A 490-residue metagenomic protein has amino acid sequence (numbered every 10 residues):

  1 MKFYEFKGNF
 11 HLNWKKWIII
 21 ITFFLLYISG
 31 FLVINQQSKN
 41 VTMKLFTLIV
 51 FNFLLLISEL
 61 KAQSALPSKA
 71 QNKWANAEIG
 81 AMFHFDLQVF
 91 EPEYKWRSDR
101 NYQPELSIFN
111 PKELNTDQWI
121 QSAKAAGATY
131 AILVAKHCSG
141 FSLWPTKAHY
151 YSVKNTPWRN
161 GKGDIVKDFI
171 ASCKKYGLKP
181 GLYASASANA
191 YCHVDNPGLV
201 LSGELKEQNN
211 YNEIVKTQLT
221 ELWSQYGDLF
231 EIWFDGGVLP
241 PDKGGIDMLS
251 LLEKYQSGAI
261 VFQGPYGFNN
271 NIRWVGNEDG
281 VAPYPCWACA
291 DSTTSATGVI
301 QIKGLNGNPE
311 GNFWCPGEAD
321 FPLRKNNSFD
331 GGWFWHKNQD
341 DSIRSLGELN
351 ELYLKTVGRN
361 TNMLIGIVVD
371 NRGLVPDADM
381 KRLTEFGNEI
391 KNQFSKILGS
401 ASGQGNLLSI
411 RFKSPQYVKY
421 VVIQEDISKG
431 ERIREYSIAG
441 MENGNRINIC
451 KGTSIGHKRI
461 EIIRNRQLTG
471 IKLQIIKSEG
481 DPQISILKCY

Functional and structural regions predicted by a protein language model:
M1-Q63: Bacterial Sec-dependent N-terminal signal peptides
Q63-N443, N448-I463, K472-Q483: Mature catalytic domains of secreted/periplasmic carbohydrate-active enzymes
I486-Y490: Short beta-strand-to-coil "C-cap" segments at the C-terminal boundary of structured domains/repeats, marking
